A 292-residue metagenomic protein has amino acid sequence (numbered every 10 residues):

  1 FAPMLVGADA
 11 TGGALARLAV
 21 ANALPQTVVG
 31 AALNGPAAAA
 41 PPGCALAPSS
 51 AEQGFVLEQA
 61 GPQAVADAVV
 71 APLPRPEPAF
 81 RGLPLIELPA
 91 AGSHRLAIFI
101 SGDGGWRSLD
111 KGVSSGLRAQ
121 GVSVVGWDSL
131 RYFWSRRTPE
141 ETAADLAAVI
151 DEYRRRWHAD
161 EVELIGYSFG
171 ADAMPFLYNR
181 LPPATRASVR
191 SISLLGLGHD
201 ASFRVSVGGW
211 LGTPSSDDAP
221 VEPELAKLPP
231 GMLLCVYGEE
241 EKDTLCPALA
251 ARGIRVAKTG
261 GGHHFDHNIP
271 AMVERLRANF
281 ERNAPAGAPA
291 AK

Functional and structural regions predicted by a protein language model:
F1, A171-A184: Short glycine-enriched nucleophile-adjacent loop and the immediately C-terminal alpha-helix near the catalytic center
P3-A51, P89, H199-G261: The feature captures the conserved acid-bearing segment of alpha/beta-hydrolase catalytic domains
A8, V122, W127-Y132, L197 (+1 more regions): Active-site loop/turn elements of alpha/beta-hydrolase fold enzymes, especially the short glycine-/histidine-rich
G43-L88, R137-E140, G253-K292: C-terminal catalytic histidine-bearing segment of alpha/beta-hydrolase fold enzymes
F80-G82, I86-L130: Short, surface-exposed "cap/lid" segments of acyl-processing enzymes
G102-G104, R131-E140, E152, E163 (+1 more regions): Second-shell loop/turn segments in exported
L109, R136-L164, D172-F176: Alpha/beta-hydrolase active-site loop
E161-E163, Y167, R190-S193: Residue in the alpha/beta-hydrolase core beta-strand immediately N-terminal to the catalytic nucleophile
